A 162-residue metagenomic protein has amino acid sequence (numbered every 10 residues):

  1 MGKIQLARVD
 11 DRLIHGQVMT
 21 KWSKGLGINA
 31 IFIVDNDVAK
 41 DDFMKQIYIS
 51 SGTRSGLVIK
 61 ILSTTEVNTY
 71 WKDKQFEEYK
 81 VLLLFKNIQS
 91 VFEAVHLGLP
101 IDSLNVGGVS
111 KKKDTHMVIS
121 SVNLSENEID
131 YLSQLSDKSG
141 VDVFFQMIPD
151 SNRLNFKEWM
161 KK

Functional and structural regions predicted by a protein language model:
M1-G2, K24-G25, K74-E77, Q134-D137: Solvent-exposed alpha-helices and their adjacent loops that cap or buttress functional pockets in soluble metabolic
G2-G52, G56-V58: Long, hydrophobic N-terminal alpha-helical segment
K3-A7, N29-F32, V58-K60, K80-L83 (+2 more regions): Structural motif
D10-I14, S63, L124-S125: A general structural motif
M19-T20, V91, L132: Generic hydrophobic/aromatic pocket-lining and core-packing "Φ" positions
I49-S51, E78, V122, K161-K162: Short, hinge-like loop/turn segments at secondary-structure boundaries
V58-N105: Ordered, amphipathic secondary-structure segments that act as subunit-interaction surfaces in large macromolecular
I88, L97, D102-K162: Glycine-rich, aromatic-bearing surface loops/beta-hairpins
